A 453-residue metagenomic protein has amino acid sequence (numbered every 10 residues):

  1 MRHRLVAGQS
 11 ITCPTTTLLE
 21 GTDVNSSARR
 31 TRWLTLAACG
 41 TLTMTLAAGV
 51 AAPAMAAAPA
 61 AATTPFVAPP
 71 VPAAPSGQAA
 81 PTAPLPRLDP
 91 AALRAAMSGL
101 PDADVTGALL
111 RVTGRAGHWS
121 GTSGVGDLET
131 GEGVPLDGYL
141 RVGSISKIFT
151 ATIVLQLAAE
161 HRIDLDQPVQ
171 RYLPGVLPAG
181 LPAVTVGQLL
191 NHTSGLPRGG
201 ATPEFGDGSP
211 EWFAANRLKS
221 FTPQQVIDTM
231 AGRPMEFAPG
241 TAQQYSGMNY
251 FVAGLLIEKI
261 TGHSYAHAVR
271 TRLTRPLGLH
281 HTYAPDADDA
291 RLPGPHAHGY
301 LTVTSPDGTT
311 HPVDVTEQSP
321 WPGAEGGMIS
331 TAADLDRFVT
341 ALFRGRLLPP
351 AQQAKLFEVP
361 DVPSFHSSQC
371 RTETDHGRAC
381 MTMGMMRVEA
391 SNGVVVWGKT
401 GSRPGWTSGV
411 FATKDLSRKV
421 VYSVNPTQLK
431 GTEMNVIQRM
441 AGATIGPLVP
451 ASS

Functional and structural regions predicted by a protein language model:
R4-V67: Secretory targeting and sorting signals
N25-S27, A56-T122, P312-S453: Catalytic loop of the DD-peptidase/beta-lactamase superfamily, centered on the K-T-G motif and neighboring
D89, L93, V142, S146 (+5 more regions): Hydrophobic (often cysteine-bearing) scaffold residues that line and stabilize catalytic clefts of nucleotide/cofactor
M97, A116, K147-T150, V154 (+8 more regions): Residue-level preference for non-acidic, small/hydrophobic
L110-G133, R141, I148: N-terminal carbohydrate-binding/catalytic regions of secreted carbohydrate-active enzymes
T130-G187, F237-S246, G323: Short active-site loop at a secondary-structure junction that contains or immediately precedes the catalytic residue(s)
L181-V395: Short, surface-exposed loop or secondary-structure junction motifs that flank catalytic or metal-binding residues
